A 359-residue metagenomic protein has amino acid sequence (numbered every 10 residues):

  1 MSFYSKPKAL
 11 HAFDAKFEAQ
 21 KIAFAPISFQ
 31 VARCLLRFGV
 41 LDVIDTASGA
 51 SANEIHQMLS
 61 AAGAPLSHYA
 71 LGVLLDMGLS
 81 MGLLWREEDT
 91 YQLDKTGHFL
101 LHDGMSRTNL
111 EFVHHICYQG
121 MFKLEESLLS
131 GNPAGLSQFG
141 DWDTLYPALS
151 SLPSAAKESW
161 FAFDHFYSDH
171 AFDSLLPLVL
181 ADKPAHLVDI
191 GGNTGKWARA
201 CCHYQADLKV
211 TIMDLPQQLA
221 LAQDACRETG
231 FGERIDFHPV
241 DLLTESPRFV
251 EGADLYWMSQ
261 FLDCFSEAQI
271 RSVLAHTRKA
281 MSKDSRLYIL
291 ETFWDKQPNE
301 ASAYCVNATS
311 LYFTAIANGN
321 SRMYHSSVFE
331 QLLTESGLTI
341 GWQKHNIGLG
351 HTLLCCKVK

Functional and structural regions predicted by a protein language model:
S2-L79, W85, A181, H186-K359: Alpha-helical subdomain
K6, L10, K16-V43, M58 (+1 more regions): Conserved Class I S-adenosyl-L-methionine-dependent methyltransferase catalytic core
